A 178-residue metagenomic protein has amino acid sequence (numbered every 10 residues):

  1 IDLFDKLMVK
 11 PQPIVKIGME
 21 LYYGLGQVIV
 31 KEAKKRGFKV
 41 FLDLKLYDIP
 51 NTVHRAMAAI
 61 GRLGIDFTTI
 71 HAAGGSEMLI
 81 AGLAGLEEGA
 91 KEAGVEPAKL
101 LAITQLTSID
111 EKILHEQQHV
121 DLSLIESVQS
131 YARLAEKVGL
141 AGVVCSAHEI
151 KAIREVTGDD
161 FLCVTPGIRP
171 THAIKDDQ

Functional and structural regions predicted by a protein language model:
I1: Short, conserved charged micro-motifs
F4-K6, Q12, G18-A59, L101-E116 (+2 more regions): N-terminal active-site wall of soluble small-molecule enzyme domains
V9-K10, K35, V95, G158: Short, well-ordered coil/turn elements that cap or connect secondary structure elements
T52-A141, S146-K151, V156-D160, V164 (+1 more regions): Conserved anion-binding
Q178: Catalytic cores of soluble, metal-dependent hydrolases
